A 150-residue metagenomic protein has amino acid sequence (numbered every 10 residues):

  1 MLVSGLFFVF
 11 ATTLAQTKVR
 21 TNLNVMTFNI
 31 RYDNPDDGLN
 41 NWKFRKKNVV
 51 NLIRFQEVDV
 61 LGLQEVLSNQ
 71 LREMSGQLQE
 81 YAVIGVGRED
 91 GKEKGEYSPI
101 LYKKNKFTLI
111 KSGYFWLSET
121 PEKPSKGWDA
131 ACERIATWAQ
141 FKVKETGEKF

Functional and structural regions predicted by a protein language model:
M1-A11: Bacterial N-terminal signal peptides
L2-S4, N22, D36, L101 (+1 more regions): Generic detection of intrinsically disordered/low-complexity segments and helix-coil linkers/edges
A11-L14, L101: Prokaryotic Sec-type signal peptides and long signal-anchor helices with extended Leu/Ile/Val-rich h-regions
T13-Q77, R88-E96, Y114: N-terminal, active-site-proximal structural segment of metallo-dependent hydrolase catalytic domains
V60-F150: Structured beta-strand-rich core segments of catalytic domains in phosphoester-bond hydrolases
